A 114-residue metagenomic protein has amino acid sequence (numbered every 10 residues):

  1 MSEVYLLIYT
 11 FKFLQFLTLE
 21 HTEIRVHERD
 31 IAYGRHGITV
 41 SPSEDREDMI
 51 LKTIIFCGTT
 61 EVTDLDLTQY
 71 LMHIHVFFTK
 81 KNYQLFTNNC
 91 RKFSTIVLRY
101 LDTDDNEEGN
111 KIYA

Functional and structural regions predicted by a protein language model:
M1-R91, L98-I112: Non-catalytic ligand/cofactor/substrate-binding and regulatory segments of enzyme domains
